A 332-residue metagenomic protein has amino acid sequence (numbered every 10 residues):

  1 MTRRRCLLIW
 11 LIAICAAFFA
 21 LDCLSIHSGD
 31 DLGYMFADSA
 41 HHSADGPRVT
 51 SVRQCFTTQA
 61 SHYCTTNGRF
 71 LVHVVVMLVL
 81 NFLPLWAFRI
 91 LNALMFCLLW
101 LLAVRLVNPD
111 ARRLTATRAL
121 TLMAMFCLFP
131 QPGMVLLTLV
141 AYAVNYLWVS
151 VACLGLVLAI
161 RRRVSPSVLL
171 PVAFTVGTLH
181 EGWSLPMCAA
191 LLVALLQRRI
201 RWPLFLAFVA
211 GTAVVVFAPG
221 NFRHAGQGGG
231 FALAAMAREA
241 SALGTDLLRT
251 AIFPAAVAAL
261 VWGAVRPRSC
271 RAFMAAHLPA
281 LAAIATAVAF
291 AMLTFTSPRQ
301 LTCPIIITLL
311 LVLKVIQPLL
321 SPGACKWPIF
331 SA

Functional and structural regions predicted by a protein language model:
M1-F18: Start-transfer (signal-anchor) and selected internal transmembrane alpha helices of multi-pass inner/ER membrane
R4-L8, D110-L120, S165-P166, I200-F205 (+2 more regions): Membrane-interfacial loop-to-transmembrane alpha-helix junctions, especially the N-terminal start
C23-L80, V140, E181-L192, L196-C270 (+2 more regions): Transmembrane catalytic cores of multi-pass membrane glycosyltransferases and polysaccharide-assembly enzymes
R69, A116-I160, L248-I252, A285-V312: Membrane-interface micro-motifs in multi-pass membrane enzymes
I90-R112, A116, G155: Transmembrane-helix motifs of polytopic, lipid-linked glycan transferases
L101-R105, G155-R162, A190-R198, A256-G263 (+1 more regions): Transmembrane alpha-helices and membrane-interface helical segments of multi-pass integral membrane enzymes
I160-T175, I200-L206, A324-C325: Short hydrophobic alpha-helices at membrane interfaces in multi-pass membrane enzymes
P166-A190: Membrane-interface alpha helices of multi-pass inner-membrane proteins
